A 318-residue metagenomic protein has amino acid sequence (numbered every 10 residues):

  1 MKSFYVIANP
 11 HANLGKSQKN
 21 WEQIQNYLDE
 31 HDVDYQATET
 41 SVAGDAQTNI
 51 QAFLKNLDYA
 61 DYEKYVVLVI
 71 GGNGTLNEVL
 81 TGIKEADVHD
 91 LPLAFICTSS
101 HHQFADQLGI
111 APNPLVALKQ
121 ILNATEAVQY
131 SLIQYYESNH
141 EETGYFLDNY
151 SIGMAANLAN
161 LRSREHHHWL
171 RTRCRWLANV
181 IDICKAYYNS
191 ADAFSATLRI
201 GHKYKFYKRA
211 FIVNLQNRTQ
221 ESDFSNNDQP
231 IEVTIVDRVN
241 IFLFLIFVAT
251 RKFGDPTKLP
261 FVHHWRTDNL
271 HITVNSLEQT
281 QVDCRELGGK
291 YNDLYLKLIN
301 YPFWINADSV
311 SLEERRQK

Functional and structural regions predicted by a protein language model:
M1-V67, N77, L312, K318: ATP/NTP phosphate-donor binding region
D29-D32, E85-L91: Short helix-capping segments at alpha-helix termini
T38, V69-I70, A94-I96: Structural motif
T75-V88: Short Gly/Thr/Asp-enriched flexible loops that form oxyanion-binding sites at enzyme active sites
D87-R209: Catalytic core of DAGKc-family lipid kinases
I200-H202, S225-K318: ATP/nucleoside-binding phosphotransfer catalytic cores, i.e., glycine-rich phosphate-binding loops
I212-F224: Glycine-rich phosphate/pyrophosphate-binding beta-alpha loops
